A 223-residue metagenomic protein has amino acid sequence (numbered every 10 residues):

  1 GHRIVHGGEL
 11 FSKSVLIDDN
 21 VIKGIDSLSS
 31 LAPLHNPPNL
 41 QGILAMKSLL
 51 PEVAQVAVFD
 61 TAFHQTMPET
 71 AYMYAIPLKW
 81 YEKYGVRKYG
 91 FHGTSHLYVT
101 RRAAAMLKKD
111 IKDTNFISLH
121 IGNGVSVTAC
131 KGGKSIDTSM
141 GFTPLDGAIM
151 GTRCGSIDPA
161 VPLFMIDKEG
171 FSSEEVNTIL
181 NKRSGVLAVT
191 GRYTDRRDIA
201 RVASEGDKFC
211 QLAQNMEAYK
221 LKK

Functional and structural regions predicted by a protein language model:
G1-H35, A54-V56, A62-M73: Short beta-strand-loop/turn "lid" adjacent to the catalytic site in phosphate-handling enzymes
I22-S27, P77-Y84, R201-F209: Gly-rich Lys/Arg/Thr-decorated short loops/hinges at beta-loop-alpha junctions or inter-strand turns that position
G24-G42, L49, K83-V86, S95-L97: A gly/proline- and charged-residue-enriched helix-loop-helix capping module
M46, F59: Active-site pocket-lining segments that scaffold enzyme catalytic pockets across diverse folds
Q65-K168: Glycine-rich phosphate-binding loop of actin/hexokinase-like ATP-binding domains
I166-R192: Oxyanion-binding "anion nests"
T178, G185-V189, R196-K222: Adenine-nucleotide phosphate-binding core of ATP-dependent small-molecule kinases
